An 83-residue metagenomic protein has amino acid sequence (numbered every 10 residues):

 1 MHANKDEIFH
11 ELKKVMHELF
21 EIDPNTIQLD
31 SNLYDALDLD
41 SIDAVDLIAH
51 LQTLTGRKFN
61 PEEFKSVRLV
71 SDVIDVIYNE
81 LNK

Functional and structural regions predicted by a protein language model:
H2-L39, I48, T53-K83: Phosphopantetheine-dependent thiolation modules in NRPS/PKS and related acyl-activating systems
D43: Two-component histidine kinase catalytic core, primarily the HATPase_c
